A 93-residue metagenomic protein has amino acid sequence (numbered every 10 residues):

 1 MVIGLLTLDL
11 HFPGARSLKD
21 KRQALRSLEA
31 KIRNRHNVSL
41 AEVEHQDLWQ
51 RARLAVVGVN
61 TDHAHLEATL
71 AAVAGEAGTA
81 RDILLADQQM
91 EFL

Functional and structural regions predicted by a protein language model:
I3, A41-D62, E91: Short, charge-patterned binding micro-sites
G4-P13: Short glycine-/aliphatic-rich beta-strand segments at the starts of folded cytosolic domains
L5, A24-S27: Non-catalytic alpha-helical scaffold/packing segments enriched in small hydrophobic residues
L10, K31-R33, N37-A41, T69: Amphipathic alpha-helical assembly/interaction segments
F12-R16, N60-D62: A generic structural motif
K21: C-terminal binding/interaction regions
R26, V38, A72-A74: Ser/Thr-rich, low-complexity intrinsically disordered terminal regions
G58-L93: C-terminal structural segments of small proteins and small subunits
